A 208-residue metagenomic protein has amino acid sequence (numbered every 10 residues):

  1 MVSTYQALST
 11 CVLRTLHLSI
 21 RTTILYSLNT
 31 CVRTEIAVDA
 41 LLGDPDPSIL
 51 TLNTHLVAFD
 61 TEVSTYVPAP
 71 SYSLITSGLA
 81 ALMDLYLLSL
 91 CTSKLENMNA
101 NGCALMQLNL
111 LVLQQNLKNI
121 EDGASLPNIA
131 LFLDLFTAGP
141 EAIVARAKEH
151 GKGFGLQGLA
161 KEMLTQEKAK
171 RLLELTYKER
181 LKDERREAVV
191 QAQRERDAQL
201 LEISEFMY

Functional and structural regions predicted by a protein language model:
M1-Y208: Extended alpha-helical "rod" scaffolds
